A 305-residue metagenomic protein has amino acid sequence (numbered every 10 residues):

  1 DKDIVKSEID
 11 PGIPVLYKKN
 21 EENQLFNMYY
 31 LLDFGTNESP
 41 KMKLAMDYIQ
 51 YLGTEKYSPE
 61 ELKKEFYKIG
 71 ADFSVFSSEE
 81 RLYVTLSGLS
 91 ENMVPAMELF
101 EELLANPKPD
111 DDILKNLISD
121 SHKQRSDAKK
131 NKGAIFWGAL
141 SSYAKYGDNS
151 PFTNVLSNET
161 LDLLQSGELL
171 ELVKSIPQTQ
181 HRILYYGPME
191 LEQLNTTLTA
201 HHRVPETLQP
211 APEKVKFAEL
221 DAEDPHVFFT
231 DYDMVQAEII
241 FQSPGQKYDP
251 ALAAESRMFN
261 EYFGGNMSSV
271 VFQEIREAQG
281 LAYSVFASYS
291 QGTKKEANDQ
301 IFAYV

Functional and structural regions predicted by a protein language model:
D1-K6, S142-R182, Q209, E213-A218: Histidine-acidic residue clusters that define the catalytic metal-binding segment of zinc metallopeptidase domains
D1-Q24: N- or domain-start disorder-to-order transition segments that initiate the globular core
V15-K18, A71-V75, L170-V173, H226-T230 (+1 more regions): Short beta-strand/turn micro-motifs at beta-sheet edges
E22-Q50, T54-N106, I118-S126, K132-E159 (+4 more regions): M16 family metallopeptidases and their MPP-like homologs
A96, Q193-T197, V271: Hydrophobic side chains in well-ordered alpha-helices
G147, N154, Q180-K247: An aromatic/glycine/proline-enriched structural segment found at the starts of mature extracellular/organellar domains
F217, F272-Q273: Phosphate-proximal small/polar/acidic motifs at interfaces that engage nucleotide phosphates, polyphosphates
